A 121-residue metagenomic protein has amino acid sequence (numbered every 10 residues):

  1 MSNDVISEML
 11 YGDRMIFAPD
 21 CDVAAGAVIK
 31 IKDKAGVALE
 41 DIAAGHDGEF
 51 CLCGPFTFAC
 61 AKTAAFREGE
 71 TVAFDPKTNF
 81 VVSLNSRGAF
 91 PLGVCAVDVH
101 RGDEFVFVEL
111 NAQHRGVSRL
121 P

Functional and structural regions predicted by a protein language model:
M1-P121: Surface-exposed, low-hydrophobicity beta-strand/loop segments enriched in small/polar/acidic residues
